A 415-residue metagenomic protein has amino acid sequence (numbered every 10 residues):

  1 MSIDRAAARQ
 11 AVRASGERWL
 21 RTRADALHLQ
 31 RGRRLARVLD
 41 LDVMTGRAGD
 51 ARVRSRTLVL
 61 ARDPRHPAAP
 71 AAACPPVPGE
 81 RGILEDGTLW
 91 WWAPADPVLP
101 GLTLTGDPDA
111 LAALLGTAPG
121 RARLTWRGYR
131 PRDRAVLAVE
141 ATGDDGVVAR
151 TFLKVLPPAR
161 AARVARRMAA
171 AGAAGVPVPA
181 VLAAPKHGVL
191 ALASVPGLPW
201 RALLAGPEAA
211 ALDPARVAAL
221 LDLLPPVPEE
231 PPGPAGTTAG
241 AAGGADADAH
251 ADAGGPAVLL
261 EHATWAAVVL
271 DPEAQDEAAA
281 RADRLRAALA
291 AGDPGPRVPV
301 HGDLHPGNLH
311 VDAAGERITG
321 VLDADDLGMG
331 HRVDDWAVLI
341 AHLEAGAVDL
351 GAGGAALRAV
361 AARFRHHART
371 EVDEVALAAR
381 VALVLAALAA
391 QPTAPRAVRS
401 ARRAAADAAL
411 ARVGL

Functional and structural regions predicted by a protein language model:
M1-G188, L192, W200-R201, A211-G236 (+2 more regions): Phosphate/pyrophosphate-binding loops and the adjoining catalytic core of nucleotide-dependent enzymes
M1-S2, T237-A251, E316, A411-L415: Actinobacteria-biased recognition of intrinsically disordered, low-complexity terminal regions
A36, A135-V139, L190, A287-D334: Active-site acidic catalytic loop and adjacent metal/ATP-binding pocket of ATP-dependent phosphoryl transfer enzymes
G106-W126, E229-G240, D246-H301, R369-D373: An alpha-helical support segment within catalytic cores of ATP-dependent transferases
F152-P157, A202-A211, W265-Q275: Acyl-group handling in specialized metabolite and lipid biosynthesis
L156-A159, P294-P296, A324-G330, L343-A356: Short, contiguous acidic/charged loop-to-helix segments that flank catalytic cores in large enzymes
V195: Residues forming the ATP-binding cleft of Hanks-type serine/threonine protein kinase domains
D335-R369, A382-S400: Active-site activation/catalytic loop segments of kinase-like enzymes and analogous catalytic loops in related
